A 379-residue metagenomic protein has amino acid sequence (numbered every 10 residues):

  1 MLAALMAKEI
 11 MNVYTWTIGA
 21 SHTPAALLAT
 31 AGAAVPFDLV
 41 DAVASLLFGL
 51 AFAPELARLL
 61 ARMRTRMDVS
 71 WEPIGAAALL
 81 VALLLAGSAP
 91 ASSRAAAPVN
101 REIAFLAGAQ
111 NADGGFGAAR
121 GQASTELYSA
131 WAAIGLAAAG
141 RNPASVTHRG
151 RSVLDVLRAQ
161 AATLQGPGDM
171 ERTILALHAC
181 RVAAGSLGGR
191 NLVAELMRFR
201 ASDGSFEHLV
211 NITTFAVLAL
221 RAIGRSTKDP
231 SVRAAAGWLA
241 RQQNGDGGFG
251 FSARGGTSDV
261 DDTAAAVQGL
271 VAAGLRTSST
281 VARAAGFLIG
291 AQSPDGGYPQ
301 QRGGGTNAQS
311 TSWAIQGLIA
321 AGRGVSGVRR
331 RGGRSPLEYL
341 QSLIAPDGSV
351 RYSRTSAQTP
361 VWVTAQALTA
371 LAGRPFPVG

Functional and structural regions predicted by a protein language model:
M1-G75: Membrane-embedded alpha-helical hairpins and interfacial helices in multi-pass inner-membrane proteins
L28-L46, L50, Y298, L337-L343 (+1 more regions): C-terminal transmembrane helix-loop-helix hairpin of multi-pass membrane proteins
E72-A91: Internal/C-terminal transmembrane anchor helices
S92-A96: Boundary of Sec targeting at the N-terminus
A97-P98, G117-V146, A162-L187, S202-A234 (+4 more regions): An alpha-helical repeat/solenoid feature that recognizes helix-turn-helix modules
P98-A109: Primary recognition of N-terminal secretory signal peptides and signal-anchoring hydrophobic helices
V146-R151, L157-R158, L187-M197, V232: Alpha-helical repeat scaffolds
